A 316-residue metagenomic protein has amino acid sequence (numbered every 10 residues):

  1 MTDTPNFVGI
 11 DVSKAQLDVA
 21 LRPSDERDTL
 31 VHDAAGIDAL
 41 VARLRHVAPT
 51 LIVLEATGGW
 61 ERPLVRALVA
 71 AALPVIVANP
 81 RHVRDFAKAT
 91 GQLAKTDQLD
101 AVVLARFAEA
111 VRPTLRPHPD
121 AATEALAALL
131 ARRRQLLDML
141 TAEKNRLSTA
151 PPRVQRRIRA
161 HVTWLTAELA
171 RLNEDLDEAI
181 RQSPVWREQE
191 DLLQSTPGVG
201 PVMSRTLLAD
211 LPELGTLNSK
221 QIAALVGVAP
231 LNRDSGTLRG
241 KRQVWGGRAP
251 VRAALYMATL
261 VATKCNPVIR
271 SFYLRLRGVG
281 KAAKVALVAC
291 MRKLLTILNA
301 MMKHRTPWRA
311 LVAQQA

Functional and structural regions predicted by a protein language model:
M1-T4, A48, V312-A316: Intrinsically disordered, low-complexity and often Lys/Arg-enriched segments
T2-R22, L104, L136, R205-T206: Gly/Thr-rich phosphate-binding beta-strand-loop-beta motif of the actin/hexokinase/Hsp70
R22-L51: Nucleic-acid-processing active sites and adjacent nucleic-acid-binding tracks, predominantly divalent metal-dependent
P49-W60: Short glycine-rich phosphate-binding loop at a beta-alpha junction
V69, I76-T196, R205-T206: Long, charge-rich intrinsically disordered scaffolds of nucleic-acid metabolism proteins
P201, T206-V279, A283, A310-A316: Phosphate-backbone recognition surface of nucleic-acid-processing proteins
G278-A316: Basic, amphipathic alpha-helical segments enriched in Lys/Arg and hydrophobic/aromatic residues
